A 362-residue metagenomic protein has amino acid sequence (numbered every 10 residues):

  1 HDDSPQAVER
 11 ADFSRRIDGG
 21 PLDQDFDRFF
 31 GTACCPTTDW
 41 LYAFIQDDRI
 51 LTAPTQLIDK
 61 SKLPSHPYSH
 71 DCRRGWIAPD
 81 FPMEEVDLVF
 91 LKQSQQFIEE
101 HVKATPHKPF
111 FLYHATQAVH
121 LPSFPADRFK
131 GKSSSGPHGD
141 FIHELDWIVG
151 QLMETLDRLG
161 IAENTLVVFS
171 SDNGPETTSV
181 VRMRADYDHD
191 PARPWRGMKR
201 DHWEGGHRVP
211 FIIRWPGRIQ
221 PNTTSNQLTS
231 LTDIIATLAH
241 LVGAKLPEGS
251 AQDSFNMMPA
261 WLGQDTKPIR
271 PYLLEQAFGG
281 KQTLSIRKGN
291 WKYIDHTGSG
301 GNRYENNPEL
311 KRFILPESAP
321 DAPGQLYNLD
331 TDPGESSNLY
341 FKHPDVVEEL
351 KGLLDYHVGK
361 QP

Functional and structural regions predicted by a protein language model:
H1, S14-R74, E85: Surface-exposed loop and adjacent secondary-structure segments within mature catalytic domains
S4-T37, T177-H202, I219-T223, Q227 (+3 more regions): C-terminal cap/loop subdomain of S1 sulfatases and analogous C-terminal strand-loop tails that border
Q6-D12, A78-L112: Catalytic-adjacent loop/helix segments of enzymes that bind and process anionic phosphate/sulfate esters
Q24-D27, T105-L112, I161-V167, R208-V209 (+2 more regions): Loop/turn elements at helix/coil->beta-strand transitions in domains of secreted/extracellular proteins
D39-R49, Q56, S94-F141, E176-T177 (+1 more regions): Active-site His/acidic residue clusters
Y68-P79, D127-K132, R214-I219, D330-E335: Short glycine/proline-rich turn/loop motifs
W76-L88, G131-E144: The substrate-binding groove and active-site-proximal loops of carbohydrate-active enzymes, especially glycoside
H107-P109, D146-M183: Metal-dependent active-site segment of extracytoplasmic phospho-/sulfohydrolases and closely related
